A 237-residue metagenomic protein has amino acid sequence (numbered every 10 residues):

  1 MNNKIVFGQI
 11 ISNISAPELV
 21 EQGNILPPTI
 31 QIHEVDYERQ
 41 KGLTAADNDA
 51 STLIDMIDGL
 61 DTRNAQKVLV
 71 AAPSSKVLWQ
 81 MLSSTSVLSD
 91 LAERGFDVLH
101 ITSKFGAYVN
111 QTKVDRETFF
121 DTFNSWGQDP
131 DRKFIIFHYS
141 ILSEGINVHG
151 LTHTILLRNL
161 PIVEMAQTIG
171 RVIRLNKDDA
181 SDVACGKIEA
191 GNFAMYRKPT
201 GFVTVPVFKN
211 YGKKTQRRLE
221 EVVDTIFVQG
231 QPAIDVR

Functional and structural regions predicted by a protein language model:
M1-F7: Short regulatory helix/loop adjacent to the ATP-binding pocket of P-loop NTPases
G8-W79, S83-S84: Conserved interdomain linker/interface between the two RecA-like ATPase lobes of SF2 helicase motors
S12-S15, I32-E34, H100, L156 (+1 more regions): Structural signal for conserved beta-strand scaffold positions within catalytic alpha/beta enzyme cores
E18, V35-Y37, S103-G106, F208: Residues that form or immediately flank small-molecule/cofactor binding pockets and catalytic motifs
S51-L69, S74-V77, N210-R237: Long, largely alpha-helical accessory region at the distal end of helicase-like NTP-driven motors
A65-Q66, F96, G201: Nucleotide donor/acceptor-binding cores
S75-S103, L151: Conserved helicase motor "Helicase C" RecA-like lobe of SF1/SF2 P-loop NTPases
F105-I234: Conserved RecA-like P-loop NTPase helicase motor core
